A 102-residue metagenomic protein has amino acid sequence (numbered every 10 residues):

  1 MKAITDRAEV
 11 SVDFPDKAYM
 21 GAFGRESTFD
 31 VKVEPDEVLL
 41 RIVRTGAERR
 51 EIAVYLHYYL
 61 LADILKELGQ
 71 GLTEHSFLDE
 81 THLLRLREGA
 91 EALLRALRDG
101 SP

Functional and structural regions predicted by a protein language model:
M1-P102: Positively charged, low-complexity terminal tracts and the immediately adjacent first secondary-structure elements
